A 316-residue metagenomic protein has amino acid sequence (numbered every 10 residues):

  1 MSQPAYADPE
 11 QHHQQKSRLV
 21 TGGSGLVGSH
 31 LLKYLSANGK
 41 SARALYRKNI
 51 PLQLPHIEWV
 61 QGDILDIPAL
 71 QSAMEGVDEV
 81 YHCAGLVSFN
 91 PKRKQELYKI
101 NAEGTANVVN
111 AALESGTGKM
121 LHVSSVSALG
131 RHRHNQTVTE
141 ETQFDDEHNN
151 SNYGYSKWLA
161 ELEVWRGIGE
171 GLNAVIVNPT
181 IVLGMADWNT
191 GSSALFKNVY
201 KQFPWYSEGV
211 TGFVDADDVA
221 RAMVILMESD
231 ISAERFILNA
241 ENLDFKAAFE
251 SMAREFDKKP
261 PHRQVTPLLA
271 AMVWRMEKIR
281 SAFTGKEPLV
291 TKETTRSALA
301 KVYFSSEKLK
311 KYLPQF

Functional and structural regions predicted by a protein language model:
M1-K16, P261, G285-F316: C-terminal amphipathic/interface module of NAD(P)-dependent oxidoreductases and related NAD-binding regulators
R18-N38: N-terminal Rossmann NAD(P)H-binding glycine-rich loop of SDR-like oxidoreductase domains
P51, I57, Q61-E103, A111: NAD(P)H-binding glycine-rich loop region in Rossmannoid oxidoreductase-like domains and their noncatalytic homologs
E103-N152: Conserved Rossmann-fold NAD(P)-dependent oxidoreductase catalytic core, especially the SDR/UDP-sugar
N107, L159, T190-G191, S207-E228 (+1 more regions): Substrate-positioning beta->alpha
H148-V175: Active-site Tyr-X1-5-Lys
G171-G212: NAD(P)-dependent short-chain dehydrogenase/reductase
A222-L289, S306, K311, F316: Mid/C-terminal beta-alpha module of Rossmann-like enzyme folds, strongest in SDR-family dehydrogenases/epimerases
